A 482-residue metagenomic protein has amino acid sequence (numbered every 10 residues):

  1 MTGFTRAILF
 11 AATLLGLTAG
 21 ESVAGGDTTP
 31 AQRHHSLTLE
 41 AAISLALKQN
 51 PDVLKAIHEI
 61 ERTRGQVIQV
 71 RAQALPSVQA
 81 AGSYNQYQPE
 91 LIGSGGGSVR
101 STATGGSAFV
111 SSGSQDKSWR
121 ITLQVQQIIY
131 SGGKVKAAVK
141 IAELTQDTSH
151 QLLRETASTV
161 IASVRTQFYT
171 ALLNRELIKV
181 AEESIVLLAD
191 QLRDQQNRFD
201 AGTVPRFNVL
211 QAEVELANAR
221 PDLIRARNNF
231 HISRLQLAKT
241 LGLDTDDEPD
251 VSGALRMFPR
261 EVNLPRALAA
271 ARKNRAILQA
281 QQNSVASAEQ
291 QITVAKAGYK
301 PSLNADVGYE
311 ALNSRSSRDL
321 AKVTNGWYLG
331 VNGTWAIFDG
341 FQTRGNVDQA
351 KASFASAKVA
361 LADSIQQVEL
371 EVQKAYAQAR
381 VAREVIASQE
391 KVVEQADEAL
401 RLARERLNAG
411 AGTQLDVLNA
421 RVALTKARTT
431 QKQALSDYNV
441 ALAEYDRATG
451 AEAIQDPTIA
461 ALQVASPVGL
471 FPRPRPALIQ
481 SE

Functional and structural regions predicted by a protein language model:
T2, R6, V23-A31, Q88 (+1 more regions): Acidic, low-complexity, intrinsically disordered peripheral segments
I8-T18: Bacterial N-terminal signal peptides
A11, S22-A24, A46: Cleavable N-terminal signal peptides
D27-L45: Regulatory alphaC helix of protein kinase catalytic domains
S44-Y130, L152, A162, Q236-K239 (+5 more regions): A small-residue-enriched
L54-H58, R62, R71-A72, G113-S118 (+9 more regions): Sec/SRP-type N-terminal targeting helices
T63, V70, S77, S149 (+28 more regions): Hydrophobic stripe of amphipathic alpha-helices that form coiled-coil interfaces
E155-A270, Q378, A382, E405 (+4 more regions): Periplasmic alpha-helical coiled-coil/stalk elements that build and connect Gram-negative outer-membrane
